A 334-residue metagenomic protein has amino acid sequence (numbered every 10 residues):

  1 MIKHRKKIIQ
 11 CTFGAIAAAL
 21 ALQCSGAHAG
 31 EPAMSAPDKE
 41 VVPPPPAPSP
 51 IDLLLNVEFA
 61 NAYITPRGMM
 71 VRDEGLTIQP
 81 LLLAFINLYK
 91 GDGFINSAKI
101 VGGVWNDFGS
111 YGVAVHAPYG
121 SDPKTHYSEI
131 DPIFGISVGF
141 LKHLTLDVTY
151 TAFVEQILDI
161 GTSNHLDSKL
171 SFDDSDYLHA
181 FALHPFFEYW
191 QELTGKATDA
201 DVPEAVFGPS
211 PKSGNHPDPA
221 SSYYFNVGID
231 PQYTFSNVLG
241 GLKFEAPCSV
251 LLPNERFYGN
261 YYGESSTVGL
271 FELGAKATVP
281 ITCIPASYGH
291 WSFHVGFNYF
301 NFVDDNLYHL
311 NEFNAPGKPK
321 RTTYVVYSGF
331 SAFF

Functional and structural regions predicted by a protein language model:
A27-K90, I95-H116: Short glycine/proline- and aromatic-enriched beta-strand/turn motifs that initiate or cap beta-hairpins
P37, M70, D92-L141, T145-N164 (+1 more regions): Surface-exposed loop and membrane-interface regions of Gram-negative outer-membrane beta-barrel proteins
K39-D52, N87-V101, K124, G139-T145 (+6 more regions): Short loop/turn motifs that connect adjacent beta-strands in outer-membrane beta-barrel proteins
S49-I51, E74-P80, H126-I130, I160-L166 (+5 more regions): Residues that define the transmembrane beta-barrel architecture of outer-membrane proteins
L55-V57, L82, I100-V104, F134 (+7 more regions): Membrane-embedded beta-strand positions of outer-membrane beta-barrel proteins
F59-T65, I86, V104-G112, V138 (+9 more regions): Transmembrane beta-strands of outer-membrane beta-barrel pores
T65-R72, G112-D122, I157-H165, G195-G208 (+2 more regions): Outer-membrane beta-barrel translocator domains and adjoining extracellular loop/strand segments of Gram-negative
K276-F334: Predominantly the C-terminal beta-signal and adjacent terminal strand-loop region of outer-membrane beta-barrel
